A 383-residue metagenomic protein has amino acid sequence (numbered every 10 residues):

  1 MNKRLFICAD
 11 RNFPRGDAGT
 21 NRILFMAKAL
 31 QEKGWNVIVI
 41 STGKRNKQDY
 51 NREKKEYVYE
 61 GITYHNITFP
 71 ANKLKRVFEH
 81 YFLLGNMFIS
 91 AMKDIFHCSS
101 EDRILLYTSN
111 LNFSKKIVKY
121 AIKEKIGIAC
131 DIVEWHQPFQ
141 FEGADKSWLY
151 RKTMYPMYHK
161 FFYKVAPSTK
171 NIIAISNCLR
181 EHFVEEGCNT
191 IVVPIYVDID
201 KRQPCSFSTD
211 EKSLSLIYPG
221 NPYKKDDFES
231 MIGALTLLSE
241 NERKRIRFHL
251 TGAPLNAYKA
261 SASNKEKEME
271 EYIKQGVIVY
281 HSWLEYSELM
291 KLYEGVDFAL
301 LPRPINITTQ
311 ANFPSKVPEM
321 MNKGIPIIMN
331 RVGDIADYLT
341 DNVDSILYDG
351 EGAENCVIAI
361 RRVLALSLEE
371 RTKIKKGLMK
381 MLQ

Functional and structural regions predicted by a protein language model:
M1-I62, N171, P194, G233-N241: N-terminal subdomain of nucleotide-sugar transferases
F6, S208-D226, M231-L235, F248-T251: Conserved donor-binding/catalytic core segment of Leloir-type glycosyltransferases
K28, I89-K93, N112-K115, K119-K123 (+4 more regions): Membrane-proximal helix-turn-helix segments that form the acceptor-binding/catalytic region of lipid-linked
C178, Y196: Carbohydrate-associated surface elements
D226, E285-L292, A299-P318, I328-D337: Nucleotide-sugar-dependent
G252-P254, S261-K291: Nucleotide-activated donor-binding/catalytic signature segment of Leloir-type glycosyltransferases, i.e., the conserved
D341-N342, I346-E354, R362-L368: Conserved acidic donor-binding segment of nucleotide-sugar-dependent glycosyltransferases
R362, E369-Q383: A short, well-ordered alpha-helix in the C-terminal region of glycosyltransferases
